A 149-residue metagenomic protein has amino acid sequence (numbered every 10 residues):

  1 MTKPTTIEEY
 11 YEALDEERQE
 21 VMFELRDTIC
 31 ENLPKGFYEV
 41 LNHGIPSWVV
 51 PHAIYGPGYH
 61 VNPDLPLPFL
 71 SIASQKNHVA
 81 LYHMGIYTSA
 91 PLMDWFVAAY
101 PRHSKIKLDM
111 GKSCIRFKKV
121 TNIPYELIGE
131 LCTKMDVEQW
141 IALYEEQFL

Functional and structural regions predicted by a protein language model:
M1-L149: Charge-dense, helix-prone N-terminal extensions
